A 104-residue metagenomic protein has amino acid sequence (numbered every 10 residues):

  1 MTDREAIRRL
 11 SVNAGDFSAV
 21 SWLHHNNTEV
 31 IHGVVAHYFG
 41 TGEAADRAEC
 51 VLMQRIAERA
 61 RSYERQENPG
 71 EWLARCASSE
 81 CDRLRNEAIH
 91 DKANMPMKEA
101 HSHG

Functional and structural regions predicted by a protein language model:
M1-A14: Short terminal alpha-helical segments
R4-E5, R83, D91-G104: Internal acidic/polar
R9-L10, V34-V35, R59: Short, flexible active-site loop motifs that bind/organize anionic cofactors or intermediates
S11-G33: A short, charge-rich alpha-helical start-of-domain segment used by transcription regulators
T28, D46-A57, E67-H90, N94: Σ70-family region 2.3-2.4 aromatic/basic alpha-helix that recognizes the −10 promoter and nucleates DNA melting
